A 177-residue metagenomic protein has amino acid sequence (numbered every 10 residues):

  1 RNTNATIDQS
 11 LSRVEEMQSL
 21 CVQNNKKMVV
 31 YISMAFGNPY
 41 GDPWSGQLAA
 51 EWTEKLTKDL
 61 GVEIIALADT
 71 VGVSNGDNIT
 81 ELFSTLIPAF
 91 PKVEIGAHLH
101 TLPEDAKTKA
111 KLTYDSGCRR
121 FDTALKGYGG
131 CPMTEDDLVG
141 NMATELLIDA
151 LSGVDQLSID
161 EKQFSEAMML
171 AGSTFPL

Functional and structural regions predicted by a protein language model:
R1-L177: Catalytic cores and adjacent flexible loops of soluble metabolic enzymes that perform enolate/carbanion chemistry on
